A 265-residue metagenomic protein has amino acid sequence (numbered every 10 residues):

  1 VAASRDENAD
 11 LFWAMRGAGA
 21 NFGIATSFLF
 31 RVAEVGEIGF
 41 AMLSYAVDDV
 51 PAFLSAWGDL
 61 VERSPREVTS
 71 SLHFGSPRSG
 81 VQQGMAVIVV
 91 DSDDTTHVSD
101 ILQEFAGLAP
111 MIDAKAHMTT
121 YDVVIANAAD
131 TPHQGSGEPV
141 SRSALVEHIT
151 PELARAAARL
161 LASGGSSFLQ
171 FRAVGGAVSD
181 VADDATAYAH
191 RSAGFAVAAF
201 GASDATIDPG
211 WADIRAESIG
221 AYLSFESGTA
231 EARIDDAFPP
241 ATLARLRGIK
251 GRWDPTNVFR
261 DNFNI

Functional and structural regions predicted by a protein language model:
V1-I265: Soluble FAD-dependent oxygen oxidases
